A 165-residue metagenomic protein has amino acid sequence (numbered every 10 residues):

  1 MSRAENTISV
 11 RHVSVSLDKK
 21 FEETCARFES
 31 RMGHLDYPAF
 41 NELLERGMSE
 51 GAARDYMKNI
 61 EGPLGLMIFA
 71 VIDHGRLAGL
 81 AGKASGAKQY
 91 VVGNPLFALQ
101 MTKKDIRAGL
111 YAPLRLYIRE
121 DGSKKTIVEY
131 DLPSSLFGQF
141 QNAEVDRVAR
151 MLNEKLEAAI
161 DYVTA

Functional and structural regions predicted by a protein language model:
M1-A165: Feature detects long, helix-prone N-terminal segments enriched in hydrophobes
